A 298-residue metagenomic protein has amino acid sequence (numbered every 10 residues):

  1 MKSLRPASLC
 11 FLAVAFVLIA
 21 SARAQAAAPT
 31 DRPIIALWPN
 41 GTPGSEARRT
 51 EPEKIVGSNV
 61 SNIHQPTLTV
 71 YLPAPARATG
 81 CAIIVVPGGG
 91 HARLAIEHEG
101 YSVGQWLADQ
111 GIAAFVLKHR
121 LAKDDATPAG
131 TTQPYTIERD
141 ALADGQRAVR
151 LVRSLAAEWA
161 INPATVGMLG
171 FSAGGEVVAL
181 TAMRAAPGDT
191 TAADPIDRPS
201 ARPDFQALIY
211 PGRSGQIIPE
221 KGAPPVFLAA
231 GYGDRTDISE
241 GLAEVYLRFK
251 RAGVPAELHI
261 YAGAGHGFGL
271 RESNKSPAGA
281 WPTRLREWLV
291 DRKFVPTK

Functional and structural regions predicted by a protein language model:
M1-F11: Bacterial N-terminal signal peptides that target proteins for export
C10-I19: Bacterial N-terminal signal peptides
I34-I35, G41-V60, H64-T67, A74-I83 (+3 more regions): Serine-hydrolase catalytic machinery in alpha/beta-hydrolase-like enzymes
D140-A223: Primarily recognizes the serine-hydrolase "nucleophile elbow" in alpha/beta-hydrolase and SGNH/GDSL folds
L228-A230: Short beta-strand/loop motif that positions the catalytic acidic residue of the alpha/beta-hydrolase fold
Y232-R235, G263-G265: Acidic beta-to-alpha connecting loop that harbors the catalytic carboxylate
R235-G241: Conserved alpha/beta-hydrolase "acid-adjacent" motif
K250-K298: C-terminal catalytic histidine-bearing segment of alpha/beta-hydrolase fold enzymes
